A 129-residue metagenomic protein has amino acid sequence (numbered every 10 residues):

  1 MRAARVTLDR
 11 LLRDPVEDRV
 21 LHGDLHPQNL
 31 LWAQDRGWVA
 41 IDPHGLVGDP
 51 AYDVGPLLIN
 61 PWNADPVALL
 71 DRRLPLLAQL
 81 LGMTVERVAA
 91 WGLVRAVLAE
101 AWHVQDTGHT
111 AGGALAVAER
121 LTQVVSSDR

Functional and structural regions predicted by a protein language model:
M1-G23, A33-Q34, Q79: An alpha-helical support segment within catalytic cores of ATP-dependent transferases
R2-V6, D71, P75, L115 (+1 more regions): Generic alpha-helical structural signal
Q28-L30: Hydrophobic residue at the +6 position relative to the catalytic HRD Asp in the kinase catalytic loop
W32-V85, H109-A114: Active-site Asp-x-Gly
W91-G92: Short alpha-helical scaffolding segments that buttress acidic/His motifs in well-ordered protein cores
A99-R129: ATP/Mg2+ or Mg2+-diphosphate-binding catalytic cores that bind nucleotide phosphates or diphosphates via glycine-rich
